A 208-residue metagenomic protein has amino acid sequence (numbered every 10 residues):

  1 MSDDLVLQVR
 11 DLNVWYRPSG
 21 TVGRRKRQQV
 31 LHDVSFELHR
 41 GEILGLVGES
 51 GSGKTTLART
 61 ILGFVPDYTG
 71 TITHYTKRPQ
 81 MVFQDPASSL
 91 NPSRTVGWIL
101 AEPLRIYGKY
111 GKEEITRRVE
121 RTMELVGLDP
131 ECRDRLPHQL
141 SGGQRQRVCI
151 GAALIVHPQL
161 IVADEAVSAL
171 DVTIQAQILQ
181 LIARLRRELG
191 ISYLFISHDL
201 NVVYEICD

Functional and structural regions predicted by a protein language model:
V47-G48: The feature captures the beta-strand-to-loop junction immediately N-terminal to the Walker
L62: Helix-to-loop junction immediately C-terminal to a conserved catalytic motif
D67-R78: Conserved ABC transporter NBD signature motif
E114-E131: Conserved ABC ATPase "signature" region
L136-L140, Q144: Conserved ABC ATPase signature
I155-Q159: A short, proline-enriched helix->beta-strand linker immediately N-terminal to the Walker B motif in ABC-type P-loop
